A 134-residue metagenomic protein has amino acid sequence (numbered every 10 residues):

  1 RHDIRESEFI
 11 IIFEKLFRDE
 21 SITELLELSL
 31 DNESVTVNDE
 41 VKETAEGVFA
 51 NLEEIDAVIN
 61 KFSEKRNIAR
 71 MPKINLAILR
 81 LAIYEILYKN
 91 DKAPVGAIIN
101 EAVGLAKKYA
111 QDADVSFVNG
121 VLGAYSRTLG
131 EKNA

Functional and structural regions predicted by a protein language model:
R1-V115, N119-A134: N-terminal interaction/assembly modules
